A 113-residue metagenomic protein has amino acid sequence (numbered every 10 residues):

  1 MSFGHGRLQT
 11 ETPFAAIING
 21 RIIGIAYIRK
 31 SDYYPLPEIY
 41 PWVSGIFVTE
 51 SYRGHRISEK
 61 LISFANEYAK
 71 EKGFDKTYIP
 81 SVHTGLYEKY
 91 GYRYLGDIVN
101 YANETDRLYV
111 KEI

Functional and structural regions predicted by a protein language model:
M1-I17: Active-site rim helix/loop that mediates acceptor-substrate recognition in acyltransferases
G6, I28-L36, G45-V48, I62: Portal/gating segments that form or line small-molecule/metal binding sites
E11, E104-L108: Short hydrophobic/aromatic beta-strand or adjacent loop that forms the aromatic wall/cage of a ligand/substrate-binding
P13-A15, R21-S31, W42, F47: Conserved beta-strand in the GNAT
I17-N19, K111-I113: Active-site beta-strand termini and strand-to-loop segments that position acidic
G45-V48, G54-E67, I79: Conserved acetyl-CoA-binding loop-helix of GNAT-fold acetyltransferases
E71, D75, S81-T105: Conserved active-site alpha-helix within GNAT-family acetyltransferase domains
